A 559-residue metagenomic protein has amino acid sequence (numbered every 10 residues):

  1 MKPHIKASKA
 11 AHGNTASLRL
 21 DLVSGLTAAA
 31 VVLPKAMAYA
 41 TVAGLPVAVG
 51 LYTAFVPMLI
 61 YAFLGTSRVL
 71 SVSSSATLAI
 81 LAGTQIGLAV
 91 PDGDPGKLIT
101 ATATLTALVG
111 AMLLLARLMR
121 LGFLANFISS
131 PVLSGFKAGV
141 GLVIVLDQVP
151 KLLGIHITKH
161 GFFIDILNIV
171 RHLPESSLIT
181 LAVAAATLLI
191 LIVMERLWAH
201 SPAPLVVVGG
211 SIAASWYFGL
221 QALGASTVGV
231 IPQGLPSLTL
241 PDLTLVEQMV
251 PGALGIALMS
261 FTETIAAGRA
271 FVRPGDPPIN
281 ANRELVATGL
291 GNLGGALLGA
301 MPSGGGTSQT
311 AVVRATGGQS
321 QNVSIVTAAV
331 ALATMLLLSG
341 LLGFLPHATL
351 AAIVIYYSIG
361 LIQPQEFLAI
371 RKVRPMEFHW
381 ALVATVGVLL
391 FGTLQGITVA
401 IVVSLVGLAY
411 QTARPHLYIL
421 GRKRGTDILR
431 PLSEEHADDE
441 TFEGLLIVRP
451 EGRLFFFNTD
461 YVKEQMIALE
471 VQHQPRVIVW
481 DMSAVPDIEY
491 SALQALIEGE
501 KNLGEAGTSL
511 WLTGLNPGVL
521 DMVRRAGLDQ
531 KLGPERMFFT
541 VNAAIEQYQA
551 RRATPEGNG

Functional and structural regions predicted by a protein language model:
M1-A7, E546-G559: Intrinsically disordered or compositionally simple regulatory linkers and C-terminal tails in signal-transduction
M1-D427, F442, G507, G527: Transmembrane helical cores of multi-pass ion-transport proteins
V72, L512-T513, F538: Active-site-adjacent beta-strand anchor residues
A82, V462-M466, A544: Generic hydrophobic alpha-helical segments
A329, V519-L520, F539: Short secondary-structure capping/turn micro-motifs that flank functional sites
G360-K531, Q549-R552, G559: The feature marks cytosolic C-terminal regulatory regions of anion transporters and related permeases
L532-Q547: Short acidic-hydrophobic, aromatic-tinged amphipathic segments that line or gate anion-handling sites
